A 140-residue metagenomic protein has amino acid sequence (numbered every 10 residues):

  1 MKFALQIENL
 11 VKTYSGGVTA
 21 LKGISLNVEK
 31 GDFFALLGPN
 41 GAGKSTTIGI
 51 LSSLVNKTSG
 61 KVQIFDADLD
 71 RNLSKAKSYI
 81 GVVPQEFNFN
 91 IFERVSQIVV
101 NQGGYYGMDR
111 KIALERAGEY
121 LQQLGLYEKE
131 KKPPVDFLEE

Functional and structural regions predicted by a protein language model:
G17-T19, S74, E128: Short coil-to-beta microelement around the adenine-binding A-loop and adjacent beta1/P-loop entry of ABC ATPase
F34-A35: Short beta-strand immediately N-terminal to the Walker A/P-loop
P39-G43: Walker A (P-loop) phosphate-binding loop of ABC-type ATPase nucleotide-binding domains
S52, G60-R71, K75-A76: Conserved ABC transporter NBD signature motif
I91-Y105: Q-loop/switch helix immediately C-terminal to the Walker
V100, G104, K111-K129: Conserved ABC ATPase "signature" region
